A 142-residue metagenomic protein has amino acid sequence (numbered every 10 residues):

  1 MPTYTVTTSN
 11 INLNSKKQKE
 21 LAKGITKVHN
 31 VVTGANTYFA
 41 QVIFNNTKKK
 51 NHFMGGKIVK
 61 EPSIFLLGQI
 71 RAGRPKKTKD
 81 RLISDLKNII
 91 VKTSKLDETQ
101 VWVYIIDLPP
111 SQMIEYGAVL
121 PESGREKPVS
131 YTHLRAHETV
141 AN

Functional and structural regions predicted by a protein language model:
P2-S9, S63-R71: Short, hydrophobic beta-strand segments
S9, I43-T47, Y104-L108: Short loop/turn motifs enriched for small/polar and acidic residues
L21-N30, L82-S94: Short, non-transmembrane amphipathic alpha-helical segments
N36-I43, D97-W102: Short beta-strand elements
K50-S63: Intrinsic, low-complexity N-terminal interaction/targeting segments
G56, I114-P128: Short, low-complexity, polybasic intrinsically disordered segments
L67-V91: Mid-chain, well-packed structural core segment of small domains
H133-N142: Single conserved hydrophobic/aromatic residue that forms the stacking wall/gate of nucleotide- or nucleobase-binding
